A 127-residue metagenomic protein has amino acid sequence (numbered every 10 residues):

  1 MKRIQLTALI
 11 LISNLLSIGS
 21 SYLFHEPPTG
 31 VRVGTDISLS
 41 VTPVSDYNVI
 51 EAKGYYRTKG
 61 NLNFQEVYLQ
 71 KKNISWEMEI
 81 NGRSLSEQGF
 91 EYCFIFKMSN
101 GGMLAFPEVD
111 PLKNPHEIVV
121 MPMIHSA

Functional and structural regions predicted by a protein language model:
I4-L15: Sec-dependent N-terminal signal peptides
I18-A127: Glycan-association/targeting regions that enable binding to alpha-glucans and other polysaccharides
